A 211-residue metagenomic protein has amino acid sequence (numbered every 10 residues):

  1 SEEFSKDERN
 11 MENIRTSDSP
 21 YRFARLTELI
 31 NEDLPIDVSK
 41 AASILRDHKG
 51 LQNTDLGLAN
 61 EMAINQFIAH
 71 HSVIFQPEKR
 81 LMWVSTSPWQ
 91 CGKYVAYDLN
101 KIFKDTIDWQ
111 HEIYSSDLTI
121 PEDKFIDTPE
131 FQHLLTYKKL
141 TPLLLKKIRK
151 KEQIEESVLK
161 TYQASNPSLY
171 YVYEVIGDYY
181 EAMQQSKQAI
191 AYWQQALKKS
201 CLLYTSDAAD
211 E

Functional and structural regions predicted by a protein language model:
E2-S200: C-terminus-biased signal that marks the final domain/tail of proteins
Y204-D210: Conserved small/polar residues in nucleotide/adenosyl-binding loops
